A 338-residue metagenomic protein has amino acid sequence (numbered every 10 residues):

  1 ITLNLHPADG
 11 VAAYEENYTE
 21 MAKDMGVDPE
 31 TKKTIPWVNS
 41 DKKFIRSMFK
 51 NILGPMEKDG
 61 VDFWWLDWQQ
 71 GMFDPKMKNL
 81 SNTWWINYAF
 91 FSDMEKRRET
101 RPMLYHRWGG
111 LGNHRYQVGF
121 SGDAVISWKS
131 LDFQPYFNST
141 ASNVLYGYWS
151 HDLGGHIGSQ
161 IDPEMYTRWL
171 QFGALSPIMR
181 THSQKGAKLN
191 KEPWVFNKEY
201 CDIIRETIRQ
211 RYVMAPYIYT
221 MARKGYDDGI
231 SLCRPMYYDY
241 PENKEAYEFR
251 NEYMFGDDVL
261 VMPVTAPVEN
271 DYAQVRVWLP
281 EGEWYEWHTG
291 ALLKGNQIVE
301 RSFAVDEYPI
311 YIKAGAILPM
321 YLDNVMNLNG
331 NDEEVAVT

Functional and structural regions predicted by a protein language model:
I1-A314: Catalytic-domain carbohydrate-binding cleft regions of carbohydrate-active enzymes
E307-T338: Accessory, solvent-exposed terminal regions and/or long lumenal/extracellular loops of proteins
